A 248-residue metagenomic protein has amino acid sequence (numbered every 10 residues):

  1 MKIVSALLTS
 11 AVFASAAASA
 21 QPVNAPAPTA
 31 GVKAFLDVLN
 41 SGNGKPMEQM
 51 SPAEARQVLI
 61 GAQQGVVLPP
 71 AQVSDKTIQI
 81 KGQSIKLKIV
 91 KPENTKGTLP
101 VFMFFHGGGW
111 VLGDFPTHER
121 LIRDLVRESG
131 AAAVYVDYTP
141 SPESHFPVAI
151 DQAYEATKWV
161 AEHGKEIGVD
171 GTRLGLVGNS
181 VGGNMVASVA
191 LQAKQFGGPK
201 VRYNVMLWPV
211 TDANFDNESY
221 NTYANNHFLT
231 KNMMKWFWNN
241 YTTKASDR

Functional and structural regions predicted by a protein language model:
M1-S19: Gram-negative bacterial Sec-dependent N-terminal signal peptides
Q21-R248: Alpha/beta-hydrolase superfamily serine-hydrolase fold, recognizing
